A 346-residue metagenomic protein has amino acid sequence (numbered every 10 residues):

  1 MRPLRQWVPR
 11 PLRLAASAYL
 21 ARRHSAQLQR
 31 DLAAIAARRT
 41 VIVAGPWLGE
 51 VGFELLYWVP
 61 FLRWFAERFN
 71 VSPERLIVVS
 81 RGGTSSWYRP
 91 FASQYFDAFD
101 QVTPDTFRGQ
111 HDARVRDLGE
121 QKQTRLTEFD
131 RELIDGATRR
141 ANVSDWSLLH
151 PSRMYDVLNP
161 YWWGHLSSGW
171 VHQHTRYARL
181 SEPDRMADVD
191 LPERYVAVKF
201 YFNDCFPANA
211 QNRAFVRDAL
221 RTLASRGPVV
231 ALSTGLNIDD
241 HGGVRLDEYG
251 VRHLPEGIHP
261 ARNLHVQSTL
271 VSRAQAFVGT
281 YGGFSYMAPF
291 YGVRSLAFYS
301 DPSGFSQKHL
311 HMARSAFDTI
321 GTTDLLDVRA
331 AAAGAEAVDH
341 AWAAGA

Functional and structural regions predicted by a protein language model:
M1-R30: Membrane-proximal basic amphipathic "stem/tether" segments
A26-D145, V266-T269, F284-M287: Active-site and donor-binding regions of nucleotide-sugar-utilizing enzymes
R81, E193, V198-D204, R213-L264: Catalytic donor nucleotide-activated moiety binding site of glycosyltransferases and closely related
R81, L232, T280, F298-D301: Generic beta-sheet signal
T84-D100, H241-G250, K308-R314: Short, aromatic/basic amphipathic alpha-helical patches
E120-Y201: A nucleotide-sugar donor-handling region in carbohydrate enzymes
S272-V278: Acidic donor-binding loop of glycosyltransferase active sites
S285-A346: Nucleotide-sugar donor-binding patch of glycosyltransferase catalytic domains
